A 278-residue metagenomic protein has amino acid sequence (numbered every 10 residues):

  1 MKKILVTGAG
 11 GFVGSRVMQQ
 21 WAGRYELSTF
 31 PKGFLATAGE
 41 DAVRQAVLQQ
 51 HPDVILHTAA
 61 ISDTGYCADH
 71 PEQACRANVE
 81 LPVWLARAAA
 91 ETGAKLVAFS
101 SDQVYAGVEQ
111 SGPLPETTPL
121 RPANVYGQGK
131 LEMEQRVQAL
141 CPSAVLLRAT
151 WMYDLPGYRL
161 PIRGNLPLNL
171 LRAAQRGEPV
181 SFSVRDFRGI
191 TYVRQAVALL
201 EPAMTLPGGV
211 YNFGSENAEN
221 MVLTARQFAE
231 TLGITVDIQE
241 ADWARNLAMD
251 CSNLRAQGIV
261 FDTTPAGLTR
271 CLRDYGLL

Functional and structural regions predicted by a protein language model:
K3-W21: N-terminal Rossmann NAD(P)H-binding glycine-rich loop of SDR-like oxidoreductase domains
T7, I55-A59, L96-D102, V108 (+1 more regions): SDR active-site strand-loop-helix element
R16, L199-R245, C251: Mid/C-terminal beta-alpha module of Rossmann-like enzyme folds, strongest in SDR-family dehydrogenases/epimerases
T37-A77, A88: NAD(P)H-binding glycine-rich loop region in Rossmannoid oxidoreductase-like domains and their noncatalytic homologs
A46, N220-R226, Q239-L278: Conserved C-terminal active-site "lid" loop/helix of NAD(P)H-dependent oxidoreductases that clamps the redox cofactor
R76, E80-W84, V104-L147, Y153 (+1 more regions): Catalytic helix-loop patch of NAD(P)-dependent Rossmann-fold dehydrogenases
Q135-R188: NAD(P)-dependent short-chain dehydrogenase/reductase
G189-Q195: A conserved structural motif in NAD(P)-dependent oxidoreductases
